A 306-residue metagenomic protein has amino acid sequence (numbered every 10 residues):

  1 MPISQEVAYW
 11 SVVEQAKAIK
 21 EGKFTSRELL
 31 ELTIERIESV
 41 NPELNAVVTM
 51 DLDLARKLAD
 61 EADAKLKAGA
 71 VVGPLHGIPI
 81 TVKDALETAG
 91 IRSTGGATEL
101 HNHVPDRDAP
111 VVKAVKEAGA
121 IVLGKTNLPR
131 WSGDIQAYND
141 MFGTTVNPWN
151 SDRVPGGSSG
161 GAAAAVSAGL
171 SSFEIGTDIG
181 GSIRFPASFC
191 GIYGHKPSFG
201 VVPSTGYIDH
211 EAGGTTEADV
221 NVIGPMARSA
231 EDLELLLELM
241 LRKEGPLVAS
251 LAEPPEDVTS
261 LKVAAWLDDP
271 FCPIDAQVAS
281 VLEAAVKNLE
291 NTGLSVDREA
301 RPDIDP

Functional and structural regions predicted by a protein language model:
M1-K57, N291-G293: An N-terminal boundary/leader segment
Q15-E21, E99-H103, N221-R228: Short, well-ordered beta-strand elements within core beta-sheets of diverse protein domains
S26-L30, D60, V248, A276-P302: Acyltransferase
L52-L75, V82, H101-P105, V115 (+1 more regions): Flexible, acidic active-site loops/lids enriched in D/E/S/T/G that coordinate Mg2+ and/or position polar
A62-I78, D232, P254-A264: Immediate post-signal peptide segment of exported/extracytoplasmic ligand-binding proteins
P74-V111, E217: Enzymes and membrane/adaptor proteins characterized by extended Gly/Ser/Thr/Asp/Glu-rich, aromatic-dotted
R107-L237: Short glycine/serine-rich loop segments
K196-V286: A short helix-breaking turn/cap at a secondary-structure junction
